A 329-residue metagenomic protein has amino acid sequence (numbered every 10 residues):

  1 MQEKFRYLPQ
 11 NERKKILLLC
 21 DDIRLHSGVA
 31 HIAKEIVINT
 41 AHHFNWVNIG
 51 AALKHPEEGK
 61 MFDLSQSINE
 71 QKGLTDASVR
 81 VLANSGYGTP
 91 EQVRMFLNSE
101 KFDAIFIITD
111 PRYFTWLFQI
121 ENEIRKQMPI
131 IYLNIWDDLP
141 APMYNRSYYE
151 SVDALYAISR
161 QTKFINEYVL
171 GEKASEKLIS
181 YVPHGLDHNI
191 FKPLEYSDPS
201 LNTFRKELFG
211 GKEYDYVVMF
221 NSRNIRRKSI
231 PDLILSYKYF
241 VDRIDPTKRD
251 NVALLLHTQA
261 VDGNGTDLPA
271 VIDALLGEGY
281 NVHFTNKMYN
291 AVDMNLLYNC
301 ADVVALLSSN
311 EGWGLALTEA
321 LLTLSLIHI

Functional and structural regions predicted by a protein language model:
M1-Q66, E100: N-terminal subdomain of nucleotide-sugar transferases
L17-L18, G211-K228, I234-Y237, L254: Conserved donor-binding/catalytic core segment of Leloir-type glycosyltransferases
S78, T258, G265-V292: Nucleotide-activated donor-binding/catalytic signature segment of Leloir-type glycosyltransferases, i.e., the conserved
N84-E91, D198-F204, E278-A301: Conserved active-site histidine-acidic residue motif and adjacent donor-binding/catalytic loop of glycosyltransferases
Q161, G185: Carbohydrate-associated surface elements
K192-G211: A short helix/loop element that forms part of the nucleotide-sugar donor recognition site in Leloir-type
S309: Aromatic "clamp/platform" in nucleotide-sugar-dependent glycosyltransferases that forms part of the donor/acceptor
I327-I329: Conserved small/polar residues in nucleotide/adenosyl-binding loops
